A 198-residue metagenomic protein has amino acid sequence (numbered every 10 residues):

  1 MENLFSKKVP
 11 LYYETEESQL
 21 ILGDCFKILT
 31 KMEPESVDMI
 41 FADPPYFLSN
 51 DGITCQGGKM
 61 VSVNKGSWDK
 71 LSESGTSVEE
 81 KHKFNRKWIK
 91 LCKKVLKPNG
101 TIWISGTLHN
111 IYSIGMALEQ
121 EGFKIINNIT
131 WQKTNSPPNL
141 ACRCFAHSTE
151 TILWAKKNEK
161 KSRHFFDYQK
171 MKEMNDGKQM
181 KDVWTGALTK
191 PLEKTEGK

Functional and structural regions predicted by a protein language model:
E2-K198: Core catalytic lobe of class I
